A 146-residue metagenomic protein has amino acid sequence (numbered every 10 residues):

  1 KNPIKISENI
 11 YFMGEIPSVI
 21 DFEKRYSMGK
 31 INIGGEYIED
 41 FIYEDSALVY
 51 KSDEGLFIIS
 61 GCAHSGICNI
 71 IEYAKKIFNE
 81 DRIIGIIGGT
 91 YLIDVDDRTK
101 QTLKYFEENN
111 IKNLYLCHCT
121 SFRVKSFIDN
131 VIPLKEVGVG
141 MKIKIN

Functional and structural regions predicted by a protein language model:
K1-S46, I128, E136-N146: Metallo-beta-lactamase
F41-A47, K51-I58, C62-G138: Cap/insert and terminal regions of metallo-dependent hydrolase folds
